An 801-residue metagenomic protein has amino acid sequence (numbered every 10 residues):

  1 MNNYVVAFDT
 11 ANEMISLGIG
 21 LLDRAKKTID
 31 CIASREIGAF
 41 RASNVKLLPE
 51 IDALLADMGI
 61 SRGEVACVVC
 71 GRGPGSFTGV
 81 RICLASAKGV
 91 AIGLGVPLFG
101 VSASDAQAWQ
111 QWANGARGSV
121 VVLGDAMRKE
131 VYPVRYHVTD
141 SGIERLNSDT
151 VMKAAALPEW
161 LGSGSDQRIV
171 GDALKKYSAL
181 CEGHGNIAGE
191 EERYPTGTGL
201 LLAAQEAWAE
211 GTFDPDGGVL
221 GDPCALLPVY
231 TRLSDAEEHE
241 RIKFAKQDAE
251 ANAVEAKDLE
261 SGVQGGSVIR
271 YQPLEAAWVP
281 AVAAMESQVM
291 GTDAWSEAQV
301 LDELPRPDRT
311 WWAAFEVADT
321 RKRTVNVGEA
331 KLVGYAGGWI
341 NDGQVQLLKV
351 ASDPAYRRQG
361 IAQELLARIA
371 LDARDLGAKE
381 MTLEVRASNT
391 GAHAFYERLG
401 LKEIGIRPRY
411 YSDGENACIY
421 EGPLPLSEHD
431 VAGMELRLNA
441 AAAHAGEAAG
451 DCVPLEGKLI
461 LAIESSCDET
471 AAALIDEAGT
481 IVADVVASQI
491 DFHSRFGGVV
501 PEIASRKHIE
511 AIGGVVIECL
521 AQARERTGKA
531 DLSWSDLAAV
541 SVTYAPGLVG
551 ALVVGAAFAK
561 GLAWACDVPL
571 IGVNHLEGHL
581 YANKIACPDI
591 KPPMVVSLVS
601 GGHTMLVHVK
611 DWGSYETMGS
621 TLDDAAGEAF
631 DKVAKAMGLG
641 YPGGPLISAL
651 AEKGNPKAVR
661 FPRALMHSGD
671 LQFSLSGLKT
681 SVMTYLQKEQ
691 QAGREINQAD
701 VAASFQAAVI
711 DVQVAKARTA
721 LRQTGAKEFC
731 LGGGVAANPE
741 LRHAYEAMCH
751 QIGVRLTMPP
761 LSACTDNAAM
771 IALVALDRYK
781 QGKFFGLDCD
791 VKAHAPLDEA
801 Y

Functional and structural regions predicted by a protein language model:
N2-R72, L455-D536, V542-P546, H579 (+1 more regions): N-terminal beta-alpha supersecondary unit
D23-D30, S34-A42, P97-P195, A582-I585 (+2 more regions): Surface "functional belts" at beta-alpha junctions
S178-A179, T212-F213, A449-K458, S465-S466 (+7 more regions): A short helix-loop
F244, N252-L259, D484, R526-D531 (+5 more regions): A contiguous, well-structured pocket-lining segment that forms one wall/lid of small-molecule binding clefts in soluble
K257-A277, C418, P425-N439: Conserved N-terminal entry element of GNAT/NAT acetyltransferase domains
P273-R357, L366-R368, D372, L376 (+1 more regions): Acetyl-CoA-dependent GNAT
A373-E384, R407: Conserved GNAT acetyl-CoA-binding A-motif
E384, E397, K402-I419: Conserved catalytic-core motifs of GNAT/GCN5-like acyltransferases
